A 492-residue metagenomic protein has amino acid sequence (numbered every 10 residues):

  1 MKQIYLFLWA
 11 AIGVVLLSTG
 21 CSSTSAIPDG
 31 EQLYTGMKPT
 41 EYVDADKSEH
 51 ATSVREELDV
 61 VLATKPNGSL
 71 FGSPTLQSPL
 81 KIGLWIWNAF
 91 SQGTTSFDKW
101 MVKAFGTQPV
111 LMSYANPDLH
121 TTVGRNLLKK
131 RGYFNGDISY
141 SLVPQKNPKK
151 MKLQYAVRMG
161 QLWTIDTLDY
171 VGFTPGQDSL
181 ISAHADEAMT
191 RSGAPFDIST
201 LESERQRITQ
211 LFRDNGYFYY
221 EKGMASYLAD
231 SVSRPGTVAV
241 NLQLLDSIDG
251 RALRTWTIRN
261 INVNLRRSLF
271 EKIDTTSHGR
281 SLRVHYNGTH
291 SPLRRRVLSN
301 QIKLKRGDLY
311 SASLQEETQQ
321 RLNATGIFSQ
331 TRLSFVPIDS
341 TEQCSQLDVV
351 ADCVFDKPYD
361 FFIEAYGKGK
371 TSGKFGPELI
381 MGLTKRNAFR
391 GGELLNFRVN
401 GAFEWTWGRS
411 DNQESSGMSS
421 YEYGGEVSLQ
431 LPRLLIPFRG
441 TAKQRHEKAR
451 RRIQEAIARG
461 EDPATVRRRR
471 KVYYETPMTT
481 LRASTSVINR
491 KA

Functional and structural regions predicted by a protein language model:
M1-L8: Bacterial N-terminal signal peptides that target proteins for export
L17-G20: C-terminal motif of bacterial Sec signal peptides marking the signal peptidase cleavage site
S22-A324, L333: Interaction-mediating elements
L180, S291-P292, S311-A492: Gram-negative/organellar outer-membrane beta-barrel architecture
